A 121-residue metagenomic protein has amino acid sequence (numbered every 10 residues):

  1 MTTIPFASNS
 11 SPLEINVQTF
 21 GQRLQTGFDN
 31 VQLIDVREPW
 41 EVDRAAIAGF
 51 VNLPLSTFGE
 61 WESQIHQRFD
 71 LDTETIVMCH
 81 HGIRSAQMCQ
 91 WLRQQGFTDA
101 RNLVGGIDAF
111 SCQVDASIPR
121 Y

Functional and structural regions predicted by a protein language model:
T2-V31, P39-T75, I83-Y121: Rhodanese-like catalytic fold shared by cysteine-dependent sulfurtransferases and DSP/PTP-type phosphatases
C79: Short cysteine clusters
